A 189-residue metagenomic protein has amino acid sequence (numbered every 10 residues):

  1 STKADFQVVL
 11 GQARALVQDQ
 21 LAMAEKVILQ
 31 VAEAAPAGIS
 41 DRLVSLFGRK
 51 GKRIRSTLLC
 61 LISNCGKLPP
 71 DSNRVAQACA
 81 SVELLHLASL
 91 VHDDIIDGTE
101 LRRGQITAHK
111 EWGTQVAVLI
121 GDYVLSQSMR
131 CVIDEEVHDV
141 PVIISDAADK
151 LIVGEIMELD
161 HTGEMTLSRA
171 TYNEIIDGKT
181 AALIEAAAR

Functional and structural regions predicted by a protein language model:
S1-L29: N-terminal amphipathic/basic leader segments beginning at the initiator methionine
M23-R189: Mg2+-dependent prenyl diphosphate-binding active-site environment of isoprenoid biosynthetic enzymes
